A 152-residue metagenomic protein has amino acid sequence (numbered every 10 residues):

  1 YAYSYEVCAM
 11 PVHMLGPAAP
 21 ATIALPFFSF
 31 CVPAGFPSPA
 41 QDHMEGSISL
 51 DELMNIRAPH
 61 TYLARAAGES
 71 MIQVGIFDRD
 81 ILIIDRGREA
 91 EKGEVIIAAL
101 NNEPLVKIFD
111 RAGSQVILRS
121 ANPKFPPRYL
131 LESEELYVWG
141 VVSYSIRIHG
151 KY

Functional and structural regions predicted by a protein language model:
Y1-I72, E103-P104, R111, Q115 (+2 more regions): Short, positionally conserved secondary-structure boundary motifs
P59-T61, E91-I96: Short, hydrophobic/aromatic-rich segments at coil-to-beta transitions
Q73-V74, L82: Charged, well-structured alpha/beta interaction segments
R79-D80, E94: Structural motif
I83-I84, I97: Hydrophobic beta-strand signal
L100-S133: Aromatic- and Lys/Arg-enriched surface recognition patch
